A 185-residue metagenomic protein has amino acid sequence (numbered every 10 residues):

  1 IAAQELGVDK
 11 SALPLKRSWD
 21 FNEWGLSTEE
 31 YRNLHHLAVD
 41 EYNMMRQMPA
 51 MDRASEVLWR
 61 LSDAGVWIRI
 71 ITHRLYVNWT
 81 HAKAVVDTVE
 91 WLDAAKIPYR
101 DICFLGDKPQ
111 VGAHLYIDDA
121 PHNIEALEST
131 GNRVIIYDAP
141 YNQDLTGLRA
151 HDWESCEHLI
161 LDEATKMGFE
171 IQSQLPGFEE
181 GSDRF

Functional and structural regions predicted by a protein language model:
I1-R32: Active-site neighborhood of HAD-like aspartate-dependent phosphohydrolases
L13-R17, R69-W79, V85-Q110: A short, structured active-site edge motif that brings together acidic residues
W24-E41, V66-R69: Short, basic/glycine-rich phosphate-binding loops at helix/coil junctions that contact nucleotide phosphates
M45-P49, A54-V85: Substrate-recognition element of Asp-dependent hydrolases with the DxDx(T/V) motif
W67-R69, L115, R133-I135: A structural signal for isolated positions on well-ordered beta-strands in alpha/beta enzyme cores
Y76-H81, Q110-G112, N123-A126, N142-L145: Short catalytic/ligand-binding loop motif for oxyanion handling, primarily in non-cytosolic enzymes, centered on
I102-E128: Conserved Lys-Pro-Asp/Glu-containing loop-to-beta segment of HAD-superfamily phosphomonoesterases, centered on
P121-F185: Asp-based, Mg2+/Mn2+-dependent phosphohydrolase catalytic module
